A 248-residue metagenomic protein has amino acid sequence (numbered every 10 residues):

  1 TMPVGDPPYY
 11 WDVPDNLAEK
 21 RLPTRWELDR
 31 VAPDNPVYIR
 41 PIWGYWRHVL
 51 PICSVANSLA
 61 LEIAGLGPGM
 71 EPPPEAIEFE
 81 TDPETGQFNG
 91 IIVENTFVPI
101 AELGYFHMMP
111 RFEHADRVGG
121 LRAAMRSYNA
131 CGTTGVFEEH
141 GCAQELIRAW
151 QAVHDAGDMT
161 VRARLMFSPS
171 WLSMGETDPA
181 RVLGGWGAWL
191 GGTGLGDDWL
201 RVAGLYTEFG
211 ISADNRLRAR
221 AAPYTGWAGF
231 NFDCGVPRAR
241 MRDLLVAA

Functional and structural regions predicted by a protein language model:
T1-G187, G194, W199-L244: Divalent metal-binding segments
